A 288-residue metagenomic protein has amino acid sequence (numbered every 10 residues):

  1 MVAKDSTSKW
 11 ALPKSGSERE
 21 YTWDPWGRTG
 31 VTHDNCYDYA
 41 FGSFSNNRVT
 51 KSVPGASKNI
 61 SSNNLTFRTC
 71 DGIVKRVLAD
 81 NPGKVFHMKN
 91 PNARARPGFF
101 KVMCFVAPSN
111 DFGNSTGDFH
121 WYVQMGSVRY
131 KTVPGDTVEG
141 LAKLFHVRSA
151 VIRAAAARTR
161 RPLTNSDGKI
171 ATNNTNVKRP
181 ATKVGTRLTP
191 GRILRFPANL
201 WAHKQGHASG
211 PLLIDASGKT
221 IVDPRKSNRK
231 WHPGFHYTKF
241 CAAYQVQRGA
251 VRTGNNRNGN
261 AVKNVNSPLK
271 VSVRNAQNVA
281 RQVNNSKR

Functional and structural regions predicted by a protein language model:
V2-K84: Cysteine-nucleophile protease catalytic domains, especially the papain-like/related folds used in DUB/UBL proteases
K14, P25-N35, R96-V106, V222 (+2 more regions): Ubiquitin-like/PB1-type beta-grasp interaction modules and other compact soluble beta-rich domains
R28-T32, N114, V133, L144-V147: Extracytoplasmic/periplasmic, Sec-exported soluble proteins
N63-V128, P190, R195-A208: ...with weaker cross-activation on analogous glycine-rich loops/strands in unrelated enzymes
D118-W121, R161-S166: Secretory-pathway/luminal and periplasmic proteins that interact with or process carbohydrate-rich
V128-T159, D167-K178: Primarily a LysM-type cell-wall glycan-binding module
T164-F196: Small/polar beta-strand repeat architecture
R187-R288: Active-site or metal-binding loop neighborhoods of secreted/extracellular toxin and effector enzymes
